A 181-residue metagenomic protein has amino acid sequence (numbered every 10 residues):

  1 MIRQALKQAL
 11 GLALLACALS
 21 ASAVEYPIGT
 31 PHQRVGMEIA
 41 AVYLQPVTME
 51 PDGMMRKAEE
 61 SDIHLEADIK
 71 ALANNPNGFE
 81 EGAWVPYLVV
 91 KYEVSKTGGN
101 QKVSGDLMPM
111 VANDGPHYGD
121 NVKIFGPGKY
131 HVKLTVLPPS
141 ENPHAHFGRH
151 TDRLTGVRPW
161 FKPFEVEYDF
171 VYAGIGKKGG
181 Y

Functional and structural regions predicted by a protein language model:
M1-L10: Bacterial N-terminal signal peptides that target proteins for export
A18-S20: N-terminal signal peptide c-region/cleavage motif recognized by signal peptidases
V24-E59: Short, compositionally biased P/S/T/A/G/V-rich stretches that sit at domain boundaries
E59-S61, F79-V90: Short coil-to-beta strand junction motifs in C2/discoidin
H64-A83: Short amphipathic, basic-aromatic surface patches that mediate peripheral association with negatively charged
V103-A112: Solvent-exposed serine/threonine-rich low-complexity stretches and specific carbohydrate-binding patches
A112-G119: Aromatic sugar-binding surface patches on proteins that engage polysaccharides or sugar-phosphate polymers
L137-R149: Short acidic/polar inter-strand loop motif in beta-rich domains
